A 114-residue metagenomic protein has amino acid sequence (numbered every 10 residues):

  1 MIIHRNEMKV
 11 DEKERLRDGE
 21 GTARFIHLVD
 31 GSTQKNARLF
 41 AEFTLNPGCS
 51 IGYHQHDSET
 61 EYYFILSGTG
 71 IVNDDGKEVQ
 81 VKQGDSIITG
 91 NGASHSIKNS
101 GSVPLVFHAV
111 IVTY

Functional and structural regions predicted by a protein language model:
M1-A37: A short, N-terminal "cap"/entry segment at the start of jelly-roll beta-barrel domains of the cupin/DSBH fold
G31, G52-H56, K98-S100: Short histidine-centered beta-strand/loop micro-motifs that create catalytic or ligand/metal-coordination sites
K35, N91-Y114: Ligand-binding loop in jelly-roll beta-barrel domains
A41-D57: Conserved short histidine dyad/triad with adjacent acidic residue
C49-I51, G68-N73: Short beta-strand segments in beta-sandwich/barrel cores
S50-G52, I87, N91-S96: Histidine-centered metal-chelating micro-motifs
S58-T60, F64-G70: Glycine- and acidic-residue-biased ligand/ion/polar-headgroup-sensing regions
K77-N91: Short acidic-glycine-tyrosine-enriched beta hairpin
